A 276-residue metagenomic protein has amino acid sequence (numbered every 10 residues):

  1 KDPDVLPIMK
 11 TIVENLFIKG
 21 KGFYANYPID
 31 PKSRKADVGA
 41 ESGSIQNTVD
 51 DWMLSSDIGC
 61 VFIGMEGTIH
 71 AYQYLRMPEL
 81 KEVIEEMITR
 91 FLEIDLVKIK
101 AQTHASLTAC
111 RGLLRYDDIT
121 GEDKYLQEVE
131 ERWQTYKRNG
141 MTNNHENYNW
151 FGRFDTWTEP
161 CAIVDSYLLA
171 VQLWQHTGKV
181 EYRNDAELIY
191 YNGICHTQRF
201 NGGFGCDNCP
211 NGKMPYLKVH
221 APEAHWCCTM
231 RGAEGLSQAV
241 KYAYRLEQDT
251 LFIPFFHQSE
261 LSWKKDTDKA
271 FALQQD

Functional and structural regions predicted by a protein language model:
K1-P3, G39-M77, S106-T135, W150-D276: Aromatic (Trp/Tyr) and acidic
I8-A25, P78-I99, K124-H145, E187-F200 (+1 more regions): Long, well-ordered core segments of solenoidal/helical folds
N15-L96, K100: Solenoidal tandem-repeat scaffolds enriched in leucines and small polar residues
Y24-K35, A101-T108, N144-N149, N201-N208: Short, solvent-exposed turn/loop segments enriched in Gly/Ser/Thr/Pro and often Arg
